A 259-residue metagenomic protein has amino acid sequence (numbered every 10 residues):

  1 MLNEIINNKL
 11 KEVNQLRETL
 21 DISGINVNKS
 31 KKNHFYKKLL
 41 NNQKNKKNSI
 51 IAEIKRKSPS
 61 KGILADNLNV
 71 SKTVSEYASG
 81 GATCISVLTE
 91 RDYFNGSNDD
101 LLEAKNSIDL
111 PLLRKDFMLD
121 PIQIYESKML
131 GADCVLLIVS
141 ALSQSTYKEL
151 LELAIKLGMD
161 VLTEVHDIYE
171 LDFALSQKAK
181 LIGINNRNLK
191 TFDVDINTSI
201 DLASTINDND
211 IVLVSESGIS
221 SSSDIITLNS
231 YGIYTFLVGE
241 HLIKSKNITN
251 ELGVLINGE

Functional and structural regions predicted by a protein language model:
M1-K55, S60: N-terminal amphipathic alpha-helix/helix-capping segment at the start of soluble metabolic enzymes
N3, T83, D133, K180 (+1 more regions): Receiver (REC) domain switch/active-site residues of two-component response regulators
K9, I196-T205, N229, K244-E259: C-terminal helical cap(s) of enzyme catalytic domains, especially alpha/beta-barrels
S49, I54, K61-L162, E170-F173 (+1 more regions): N-terminal active-site wall of soluble small-molecule enzyme domains
K55-K57, E90, F117, S140 (+4 more regions): Active-site beta-loop-alpha junctions enriched in small/polar residues
L119-G131, H166-Q177, S215, I219-V238: Catalytic cores of alpha/beta
M129-T146, G183-F192, I233-E251: Glycine-rich phosphate-binding active-site loops on the catalytic face of alpha/beta enzymes
L181-Y231, F236-V238: Catalytic-face loop-and-helix region of soluble metabolic enzyme cores
